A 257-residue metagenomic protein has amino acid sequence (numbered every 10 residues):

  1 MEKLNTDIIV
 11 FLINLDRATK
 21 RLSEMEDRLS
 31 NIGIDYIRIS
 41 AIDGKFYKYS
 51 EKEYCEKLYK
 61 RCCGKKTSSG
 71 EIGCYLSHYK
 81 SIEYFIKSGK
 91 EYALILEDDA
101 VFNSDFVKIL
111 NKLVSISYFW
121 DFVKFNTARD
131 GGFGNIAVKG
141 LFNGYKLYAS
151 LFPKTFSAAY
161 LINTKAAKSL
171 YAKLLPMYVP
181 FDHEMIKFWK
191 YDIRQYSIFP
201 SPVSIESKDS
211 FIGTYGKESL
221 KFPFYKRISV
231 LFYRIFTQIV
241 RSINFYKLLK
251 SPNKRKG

Functional and structural regions predicted by a protein language model:
M1-L96, A100-G257: An acidic/histidine-cluster motif and surrounding catalytic segment that typifies divalent-metal-assisted enzyme active
